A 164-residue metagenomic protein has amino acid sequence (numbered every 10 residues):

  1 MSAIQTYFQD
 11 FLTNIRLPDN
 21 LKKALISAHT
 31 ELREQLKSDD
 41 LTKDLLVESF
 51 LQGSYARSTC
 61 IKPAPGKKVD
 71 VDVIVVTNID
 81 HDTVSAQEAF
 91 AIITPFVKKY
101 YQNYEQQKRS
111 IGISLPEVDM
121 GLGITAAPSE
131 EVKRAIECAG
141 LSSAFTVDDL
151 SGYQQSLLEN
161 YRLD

Functional and structural regions predicted by a protein language model:
M1-K68, I79-E88, I92, I111-G112: N-terminal regions immediately upstream of nucleotidyltransferase
L36, F90-L163: Conserved catalytic core of two-metal-ion nucleotidyltransferases
D72: Glycine- and aspartate-rich repeat motifs characteristic of hemolysin/RTX-like Ca2+-binding segments in secreted
